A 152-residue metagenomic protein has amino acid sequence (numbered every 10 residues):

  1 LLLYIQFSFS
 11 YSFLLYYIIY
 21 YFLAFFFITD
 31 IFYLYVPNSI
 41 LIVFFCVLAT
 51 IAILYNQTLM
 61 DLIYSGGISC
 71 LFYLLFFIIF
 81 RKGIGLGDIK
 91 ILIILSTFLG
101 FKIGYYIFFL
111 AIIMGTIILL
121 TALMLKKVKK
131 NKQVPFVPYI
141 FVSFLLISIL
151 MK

Functional and structural regions predicted by a protein language model:
L1-F7: N-terminal transmembrane signal-anchor/hairpin module of polytopic inner-membrane proteins
S8, F32-Y35, T58, L125-K132: Membrane-interface helix-boundary motifs at transmembrane edges
S8, S12-L15, P37, L41 (+1 more regions): Membrane-interface helix-boundary signature
F13-Y17, D61-I63, N131: Non-cytosolic membrane-interface motifs at loop->transmembrane helix junctions
Y20-I117: Functional transmembrane core segments of multi-pass inner-membrane proteins
L120-S143: Interfacial loop-to-transmembrane junctions
S148-K152: Juxtamembrane boundary at the C-terminal end of a transmembrane helix
